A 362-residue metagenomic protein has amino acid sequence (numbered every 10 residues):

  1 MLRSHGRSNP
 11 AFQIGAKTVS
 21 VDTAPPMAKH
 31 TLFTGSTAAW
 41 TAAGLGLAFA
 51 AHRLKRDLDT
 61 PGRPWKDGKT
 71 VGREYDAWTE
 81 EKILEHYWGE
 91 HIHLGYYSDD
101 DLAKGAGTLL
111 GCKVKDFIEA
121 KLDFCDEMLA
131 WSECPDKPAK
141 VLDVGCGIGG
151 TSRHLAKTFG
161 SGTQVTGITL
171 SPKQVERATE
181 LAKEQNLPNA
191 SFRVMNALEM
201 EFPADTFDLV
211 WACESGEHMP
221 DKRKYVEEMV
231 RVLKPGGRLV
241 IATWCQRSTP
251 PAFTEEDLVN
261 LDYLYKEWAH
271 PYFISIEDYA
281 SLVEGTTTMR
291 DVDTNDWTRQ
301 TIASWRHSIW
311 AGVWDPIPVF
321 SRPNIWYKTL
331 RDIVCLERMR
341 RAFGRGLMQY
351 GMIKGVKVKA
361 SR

Functional and structural regions predicted by a protein language model:
T31-Y87: N-terminal auxiliary segments of SAM/dcSAM-dependent transferases
Y96-T108, I118-A139: Conserved alpha-helix/loop element of class I SAM-dependent methyltransferases that forms part of the SAM/SAH-binding
K140-L142, I148-E199: Class I SAM-dependent methyltransferase SAM/SAH-binding core
L198-V210: A short acidic, Gly/Pro-enriched loop at the edge of an enzyme's catalytic core that lines a small-molecule cofactor
D208-D221: A short SAM/SAH-binding and catalytic strip from SAM-dependent methyltransferases
R223-R238: A short glycine-rich, Lys/Arg-flanked "PGG" loop and its adjoining helix->strand segment in the class I
I241-T243: Acidic carboxylate diad motif detector
A252-Y350, V358-K359: Substrate-binding/catalytic lobe of Class I Rossmann-like enzymes that use SAM or dcSAM, i.e., the mid-to-C-terminal
